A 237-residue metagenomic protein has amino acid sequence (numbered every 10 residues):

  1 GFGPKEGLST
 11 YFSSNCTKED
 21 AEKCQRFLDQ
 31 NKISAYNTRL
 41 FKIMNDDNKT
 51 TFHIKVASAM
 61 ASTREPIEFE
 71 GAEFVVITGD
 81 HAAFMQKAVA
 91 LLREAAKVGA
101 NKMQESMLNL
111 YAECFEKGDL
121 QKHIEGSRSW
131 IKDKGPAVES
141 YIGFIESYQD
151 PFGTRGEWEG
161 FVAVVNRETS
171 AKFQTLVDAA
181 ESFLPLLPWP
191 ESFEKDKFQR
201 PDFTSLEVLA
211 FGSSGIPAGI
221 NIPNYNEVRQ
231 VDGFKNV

Functional and structural regions predicted by a protein language model:
F2-V237: Fold-level signature of zinc-dependent metallopeptidase catalytic domains
